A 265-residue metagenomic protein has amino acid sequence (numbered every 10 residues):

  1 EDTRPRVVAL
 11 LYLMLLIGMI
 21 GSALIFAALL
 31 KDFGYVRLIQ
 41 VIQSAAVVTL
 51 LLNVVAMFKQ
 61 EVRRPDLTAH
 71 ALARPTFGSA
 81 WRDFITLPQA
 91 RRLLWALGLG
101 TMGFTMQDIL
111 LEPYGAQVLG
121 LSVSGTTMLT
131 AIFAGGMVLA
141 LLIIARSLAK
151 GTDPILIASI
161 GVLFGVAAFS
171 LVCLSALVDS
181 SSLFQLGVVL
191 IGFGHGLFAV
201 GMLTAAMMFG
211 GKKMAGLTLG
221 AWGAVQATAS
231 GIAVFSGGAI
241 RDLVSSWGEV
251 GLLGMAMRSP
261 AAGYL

Functional and structural regions predicted by a protein language model:
E1, L197-G211: Intracellular juxtamembrane helix-capping segments at the cytosolic ends of symmetry-related transmembrane helices
P5-L30, G223-G237: Glycine-rich segments within core transmembrane alpha-helices of 12-TM secondary carriers
A28-V47, A239-L265: A membrane-interface helix-boundary motif in multi-pass transporters
L30, L139-L156: Helix-to-loop junctions at the C-terminal end of transmembrane segments in multipass secondary transporters
A46-P65: C-terminal membrane-cytosol helix-exit motif in multi-pass small-molecule transporters
R63-L94: Juxtamembrane intracellular "pre-TM" segments in multi-pass secondary transporters
I109-T126: Short amphipathic helix-loop junctions that connect adjacent transmembrane helices in Major Facilitator Superfamily/SLC
L163-D179: C-terminal ends and interior cores of transmembrane alpha-helices in multi-pass membrane transporters/permeases
